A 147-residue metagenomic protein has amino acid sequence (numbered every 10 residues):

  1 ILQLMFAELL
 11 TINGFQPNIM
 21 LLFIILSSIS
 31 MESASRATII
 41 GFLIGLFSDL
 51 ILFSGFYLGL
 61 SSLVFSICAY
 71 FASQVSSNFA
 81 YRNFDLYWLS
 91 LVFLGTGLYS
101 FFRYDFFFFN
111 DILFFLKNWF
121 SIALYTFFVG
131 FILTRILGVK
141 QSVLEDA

Functional and structural regions predicted by a protein language model:
I1-A147: Terminal, non-globular segments
